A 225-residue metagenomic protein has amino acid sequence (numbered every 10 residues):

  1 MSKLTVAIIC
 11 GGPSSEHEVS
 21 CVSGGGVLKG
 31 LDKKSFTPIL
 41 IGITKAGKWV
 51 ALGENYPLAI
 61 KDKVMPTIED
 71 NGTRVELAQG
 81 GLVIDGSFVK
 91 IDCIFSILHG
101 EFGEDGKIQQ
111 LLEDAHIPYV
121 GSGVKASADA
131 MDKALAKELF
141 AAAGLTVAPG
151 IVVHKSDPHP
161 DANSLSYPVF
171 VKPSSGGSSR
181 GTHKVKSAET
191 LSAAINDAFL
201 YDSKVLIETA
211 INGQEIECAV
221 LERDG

Functional and structural regions predicted by a protein language model:
M1-V120, V124-K125, D129-M131, L135 (+2 more regions): ATP-binding N-terminal substructure of ATP-dependent carboxylate-amine bond-forming enzymes
I9, S96, T146, F170 (+2 more regions): Conserved beta-strand segments that form the floor/walls of ligand-binding pockets within enzyme and binding domains
D32-F36, L145, F199-K204: Generic secondary-structure signature for well-ordered alpha-helical cores
L139-T146, D197: Basic phosphate/pyrophosphate-binding loop/patch that engages nucleotide-derived ligands
F140-A141, S164-T182, D202-I216: ATP-grasp fold ATP-binding core
P160, T182-A188: Extracellular/periplasmic Venus flytrap/periplasmic-binding protein
K186-G225: Phosphate-binding site of ATP-dependent enzymes
